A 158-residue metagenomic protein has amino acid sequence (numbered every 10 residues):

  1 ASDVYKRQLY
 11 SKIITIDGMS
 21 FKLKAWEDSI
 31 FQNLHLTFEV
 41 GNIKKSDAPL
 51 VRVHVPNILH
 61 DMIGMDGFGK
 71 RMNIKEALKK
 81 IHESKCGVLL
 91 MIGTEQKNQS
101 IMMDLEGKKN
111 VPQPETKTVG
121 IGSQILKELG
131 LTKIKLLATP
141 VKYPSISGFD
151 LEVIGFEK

Functional and structural regions predicted by a protein language model:
S2-K158: Catalytic domains of riboflavin
